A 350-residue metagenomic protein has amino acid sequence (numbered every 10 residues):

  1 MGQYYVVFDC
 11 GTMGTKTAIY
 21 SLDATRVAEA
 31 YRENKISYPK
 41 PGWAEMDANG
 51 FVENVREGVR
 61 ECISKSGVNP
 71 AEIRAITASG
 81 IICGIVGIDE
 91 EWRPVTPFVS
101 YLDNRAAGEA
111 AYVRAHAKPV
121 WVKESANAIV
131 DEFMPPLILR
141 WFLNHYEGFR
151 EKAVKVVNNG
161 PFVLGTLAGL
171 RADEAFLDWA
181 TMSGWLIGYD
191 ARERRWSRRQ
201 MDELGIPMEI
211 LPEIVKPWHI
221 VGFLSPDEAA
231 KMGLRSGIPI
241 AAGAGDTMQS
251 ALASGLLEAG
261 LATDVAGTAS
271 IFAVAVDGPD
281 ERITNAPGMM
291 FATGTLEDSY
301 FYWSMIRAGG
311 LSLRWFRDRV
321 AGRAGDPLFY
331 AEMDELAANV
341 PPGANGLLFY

Functional and structural regions predicted by a protein language model:
M1-P97, Y112, E124, P212-E213 (+2 more regions): N-terminal glycine/serine-rich phosphate-binding loop of ATP-dependent small-molecule kinases, especially carbohydrate
G2, C10-T12, V122-G245, Y350: Gly/Ser/Thr-rich active-site cleft segment
D9, T77-G80, V157-G160, G243 (+3 more regions): Short beta-strand segments
T15-I19, G84-G87, G184-W185, Q249-L252 (+2 more regions): Short beta-strand scaffold segments in enzyme catalytic cores
D103: Carbohydrate-associated surface elements
S125, P136, R140-Y146, G165 (+3 more regions): A short helix-loop
G188-E297, A308, A324-L328: ATP-dependent carbohydrate kinase catalytic cores
